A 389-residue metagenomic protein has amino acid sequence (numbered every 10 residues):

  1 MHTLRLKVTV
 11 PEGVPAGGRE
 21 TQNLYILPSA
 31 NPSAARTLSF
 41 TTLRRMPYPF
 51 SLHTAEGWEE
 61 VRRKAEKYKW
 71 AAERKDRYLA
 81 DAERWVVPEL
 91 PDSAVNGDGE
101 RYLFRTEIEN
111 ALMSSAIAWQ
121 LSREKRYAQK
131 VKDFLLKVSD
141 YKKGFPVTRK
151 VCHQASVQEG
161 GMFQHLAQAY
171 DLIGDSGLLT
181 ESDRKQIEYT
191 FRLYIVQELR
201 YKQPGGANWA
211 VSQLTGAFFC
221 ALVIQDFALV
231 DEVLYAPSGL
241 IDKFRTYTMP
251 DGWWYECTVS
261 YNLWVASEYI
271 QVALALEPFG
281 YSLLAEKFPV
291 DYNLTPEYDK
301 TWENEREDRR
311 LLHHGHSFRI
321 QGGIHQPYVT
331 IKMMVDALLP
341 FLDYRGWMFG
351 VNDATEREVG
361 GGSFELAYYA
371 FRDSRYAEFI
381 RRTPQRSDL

Functional and structural regions predicted by a protein language model:
M1-K7: Surface-exposed binding patches on compact interaction domains or structured appendages
L6, Q22-I26: Buried hydrophobic-core signal for structured, non-transmembrane domains
E12-Q22: Short glycine/proline/serine/threonine-rich loop/turn segments at secondary-structure transition edges
R19, P49-L52, F279-S282, E286-R319 (+2 more regions): Terminal, non-catalytic domain-edge segments
T21-N23, L38, T54: Extracellular "leader-to-stem" segments immediately downstream of a signal peptide or signal-anchor in secreted/lumenal
L27-N31: Short, solvent-exposed loop/turn segments at the edges of extracellular beta-sandwich modules
A35-L43: C-terminal edge beta-strand
R44-W58, R62-A65, A71-R77, V87 (+2 more regions): Aromatic-lined, polymer-binding surfaces characteristic of secreted/periplasmic polysaccharide-degrading enzymes
